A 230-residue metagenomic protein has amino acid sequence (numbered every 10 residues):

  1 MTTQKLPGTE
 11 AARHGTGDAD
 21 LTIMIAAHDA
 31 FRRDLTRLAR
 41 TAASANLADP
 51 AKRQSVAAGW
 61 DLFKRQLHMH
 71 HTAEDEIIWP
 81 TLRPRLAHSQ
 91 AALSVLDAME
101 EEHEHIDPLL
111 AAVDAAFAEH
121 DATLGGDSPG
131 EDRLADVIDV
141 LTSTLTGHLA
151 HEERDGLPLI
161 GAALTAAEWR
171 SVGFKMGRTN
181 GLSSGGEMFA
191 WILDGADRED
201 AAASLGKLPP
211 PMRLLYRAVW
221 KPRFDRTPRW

Functional and structural regions predicted by a protein language model:
M1-W230: Small-residue-biased structural context
